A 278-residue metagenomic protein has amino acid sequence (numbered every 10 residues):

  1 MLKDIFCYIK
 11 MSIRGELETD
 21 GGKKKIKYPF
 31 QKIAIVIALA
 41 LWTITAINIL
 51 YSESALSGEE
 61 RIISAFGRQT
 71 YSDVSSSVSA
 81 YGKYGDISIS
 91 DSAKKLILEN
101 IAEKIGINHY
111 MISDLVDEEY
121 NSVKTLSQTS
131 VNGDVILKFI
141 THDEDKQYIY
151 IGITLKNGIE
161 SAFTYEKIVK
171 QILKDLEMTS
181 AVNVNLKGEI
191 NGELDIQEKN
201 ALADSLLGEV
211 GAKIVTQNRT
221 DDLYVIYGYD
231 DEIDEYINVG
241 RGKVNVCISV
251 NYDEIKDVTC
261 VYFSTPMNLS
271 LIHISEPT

Functional and structural regions predicted by a protein language model:
L2-V123, Q128: N-terminal leader/presequence regions that precede the main folded/catalytic core
V74-G85, K146-L155, T259-M267: Short, hydrophobic/proline-enriched secondary-structure or compact coil segments at domain edges
S90-L98, A162-Y165, D195-A203, L207: Generic alpha-helical secondary structure
E99-D195: Extracytoplasmic beta-rich ectodomain segments of secreted or membrane-anchored proteins
I136-T141, E232, I248-Y252: Short amphipathic beta-strand and strand-loop transition segments with alternating hydrophobic
I190-G242: Intrinsically disordered, low-complexity segments enriched in Gly and acidic/Ser/Thr residues that form flexible
E235-N245, S249-Y252, D257-L271: C-terminal, beta-strand-rich globular interaction domains
S270-T278: Residue-level detector of conserved catalytic or cofactor/ligand-binding positions in enzyme active sites
